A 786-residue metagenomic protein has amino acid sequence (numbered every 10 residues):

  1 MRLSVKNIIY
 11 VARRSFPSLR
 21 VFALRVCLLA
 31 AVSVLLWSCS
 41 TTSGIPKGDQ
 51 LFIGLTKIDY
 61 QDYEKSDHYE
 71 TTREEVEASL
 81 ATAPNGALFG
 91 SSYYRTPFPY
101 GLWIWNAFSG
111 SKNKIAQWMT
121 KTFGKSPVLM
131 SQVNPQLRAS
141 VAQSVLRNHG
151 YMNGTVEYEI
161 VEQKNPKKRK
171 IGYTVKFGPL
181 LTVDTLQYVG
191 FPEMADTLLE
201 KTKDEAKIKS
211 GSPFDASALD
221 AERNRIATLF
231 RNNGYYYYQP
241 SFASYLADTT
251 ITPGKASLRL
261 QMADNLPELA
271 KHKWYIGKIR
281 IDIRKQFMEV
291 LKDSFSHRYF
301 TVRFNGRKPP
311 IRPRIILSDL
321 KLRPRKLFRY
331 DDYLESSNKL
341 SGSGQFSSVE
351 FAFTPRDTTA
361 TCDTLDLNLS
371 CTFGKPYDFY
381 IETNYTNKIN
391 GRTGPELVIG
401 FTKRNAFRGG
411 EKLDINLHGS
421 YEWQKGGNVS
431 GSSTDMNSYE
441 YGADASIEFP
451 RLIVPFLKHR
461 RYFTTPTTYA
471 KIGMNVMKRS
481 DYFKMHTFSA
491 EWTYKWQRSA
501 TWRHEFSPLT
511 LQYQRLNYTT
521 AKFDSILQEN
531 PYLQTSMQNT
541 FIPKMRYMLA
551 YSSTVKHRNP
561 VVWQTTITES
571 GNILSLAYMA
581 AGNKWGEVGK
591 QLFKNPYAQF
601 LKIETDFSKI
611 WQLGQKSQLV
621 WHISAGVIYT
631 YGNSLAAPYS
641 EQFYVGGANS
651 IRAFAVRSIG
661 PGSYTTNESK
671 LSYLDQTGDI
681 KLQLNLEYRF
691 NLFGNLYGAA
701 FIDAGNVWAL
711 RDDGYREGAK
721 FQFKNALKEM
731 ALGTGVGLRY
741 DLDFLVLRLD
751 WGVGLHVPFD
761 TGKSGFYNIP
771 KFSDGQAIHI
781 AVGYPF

Functional and structural regions predicted by a protein language model:
M1-V21: N-terminal secretory signal peptides that target proteins for export/translocation
L36-S38: C-terminal motif of bacterial Sec signal peptides marking the signal peptidase cleavage site
S40-G342, F351-T354, C362-T364, L457 (+1 more regions): Interaction-mediating elements
T41-S43, D62, V175-P179, G190 (+13 more regions): Flexible glycine-/small-residue-rich
Y151, Y235, P253, P376 (+7 more regions): Strand-connecting loop/turn motifs
A195-L198, P309-P310, R329-Q564, R652-A653 (+4 more regions): Gram-negative/organellar outer-membrane beta-barrel architecture
R298, V302, G306, T386-N390 (+3 more regions): C-terminal outer-membrane beta-barrel translocator/porin domains of Gram-negative envelope proteins and their
E396-T402, G442-S446, K471, I542-A550 (+8 more regions): One-face residue pattern on beta-strands with alternating periodicity enriched for small/polar residues
